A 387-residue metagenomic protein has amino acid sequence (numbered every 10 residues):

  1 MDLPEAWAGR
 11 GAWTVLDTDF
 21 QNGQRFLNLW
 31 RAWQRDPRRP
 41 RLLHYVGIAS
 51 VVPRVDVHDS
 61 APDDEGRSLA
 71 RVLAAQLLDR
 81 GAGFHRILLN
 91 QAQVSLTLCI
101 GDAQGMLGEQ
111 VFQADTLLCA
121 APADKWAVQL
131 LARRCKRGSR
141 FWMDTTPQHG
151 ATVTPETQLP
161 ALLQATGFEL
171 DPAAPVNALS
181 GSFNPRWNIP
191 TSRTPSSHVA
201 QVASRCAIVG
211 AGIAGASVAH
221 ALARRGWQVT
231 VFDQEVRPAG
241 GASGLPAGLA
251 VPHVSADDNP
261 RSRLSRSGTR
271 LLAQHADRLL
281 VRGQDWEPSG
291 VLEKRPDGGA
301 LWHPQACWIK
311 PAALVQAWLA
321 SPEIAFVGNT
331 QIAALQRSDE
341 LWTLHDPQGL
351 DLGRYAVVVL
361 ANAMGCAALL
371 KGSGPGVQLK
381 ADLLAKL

Functional and structural regions predicted by a protein language model:
D2-E5, R10-L78: SAM cofactor-binding core of SAM-dependent methyltransferases, primarily the Rossmann-like beta-alpha-beta module
D59-E109: S-adenosyl-L-methionine
D144, N259-G268, L301-A320: Short beta-strand to alpha-helix junction loop
S204-T230: N-terminal Rossmann-like FAD-binding beta1-loop-alpha1 element of flavoenzymes
R224-G244: Glycine-rich FAD pyrophosphate-binding loop
A239, D351-L387: Central helical "cap/lid" subdomain
A247-H303: Dinucleotide-binding Rossmann-like beta1-alpha1 core, especially the glycine-rich loop that anchors the ADP
G328-T343: A conserved short coil-to-beta-strand element within the FAD-binding core of flavoproteins
